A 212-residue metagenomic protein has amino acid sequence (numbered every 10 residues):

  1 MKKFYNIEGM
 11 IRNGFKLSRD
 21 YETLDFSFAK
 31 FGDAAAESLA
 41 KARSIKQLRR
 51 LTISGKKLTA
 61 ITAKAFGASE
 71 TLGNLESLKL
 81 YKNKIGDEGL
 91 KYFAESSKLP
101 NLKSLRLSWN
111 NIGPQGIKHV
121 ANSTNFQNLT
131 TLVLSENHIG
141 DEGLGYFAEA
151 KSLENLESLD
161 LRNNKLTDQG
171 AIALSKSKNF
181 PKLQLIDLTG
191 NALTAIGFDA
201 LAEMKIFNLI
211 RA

Functional and structural regions predicted by a protein language model:
K2-Y5, L17-R19, T124, L188 (+1 more regions): Eukaryotic endosomal/vacuolar membrane-trafficking regulators centered on PX-domain-mediated PI3P pathways
N6-F15, G32-K41, T59-A68, G86-E95 (+4 more regions): Leucine-rich repeat
L17-R19, T23-F28, A42: N-terminal alpha-helical scaffold/docking segments in eukaryotic complex subunits
R19, R43-K46, E70-G73, S97-P100 (+4 more regions): Inter-repeat linker/turn residues at the boundaries of leucine-rich repeats
E22-F26, L48-I53, L75-L80, L102-L107 (+4 more regions): Conserved hydrophobic beta-strand positions in leucine-rich repeat
A29, K56, N83, N110 (+3 more regions): Consensus "Asn ladder" position of solenoid repeat domains
E88-G89, S97, L102-S158: Eukaryotic tandem repeat interaction scaffolds
S175-A212: Leucine-rich solenoid repeat scaffolds
